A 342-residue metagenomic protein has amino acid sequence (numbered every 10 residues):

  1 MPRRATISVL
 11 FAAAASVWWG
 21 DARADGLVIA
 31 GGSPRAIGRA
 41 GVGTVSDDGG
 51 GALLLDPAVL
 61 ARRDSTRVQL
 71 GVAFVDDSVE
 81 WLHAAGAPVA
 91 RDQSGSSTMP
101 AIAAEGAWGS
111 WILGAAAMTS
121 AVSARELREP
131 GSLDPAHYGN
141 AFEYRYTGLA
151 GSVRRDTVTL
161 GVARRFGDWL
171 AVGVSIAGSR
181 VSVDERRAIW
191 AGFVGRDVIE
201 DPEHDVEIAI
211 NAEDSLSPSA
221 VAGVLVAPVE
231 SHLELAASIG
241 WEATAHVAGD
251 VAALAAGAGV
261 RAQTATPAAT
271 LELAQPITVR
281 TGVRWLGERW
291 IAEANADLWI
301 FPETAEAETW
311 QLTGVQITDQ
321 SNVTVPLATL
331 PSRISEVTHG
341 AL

Functional and structural regions predicted by a protein language model:
M1-A5: Positively charged n-region of N-terminal signal peptides that target proteins for export
T6-I7, G51: Hydrophobic residues within membrane-embedded alpha helices
S8-V17: Bacterial N-terminal signal peptides
W18, D64, F166-D168: Short loop/turn positions at the edges of beta-strands in beta-sheet-rich folds
D21-A124, A243-A245: N-terminal, post-signal peptide beta-strand-biased segments of exported outer-membrane/organellar beta-barrel and other
D25-I37, T98-L342: Outer-membrane beta-barrel porins/channels
